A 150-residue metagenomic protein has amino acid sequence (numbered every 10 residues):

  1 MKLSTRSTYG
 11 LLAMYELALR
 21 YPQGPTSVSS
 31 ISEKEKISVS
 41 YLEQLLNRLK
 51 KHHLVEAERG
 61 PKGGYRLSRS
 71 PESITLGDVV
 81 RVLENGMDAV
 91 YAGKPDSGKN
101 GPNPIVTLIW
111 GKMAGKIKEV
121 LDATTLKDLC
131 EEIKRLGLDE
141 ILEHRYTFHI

Functional and structural regions predicted by a protein language model:
L3-T5, Y15-I37, R66: N-terminal helix-turn-helix DNA-binding core of bacterial DNA-binding proteins
S40: Key DNA-contact positions within bacterial/archaeal DNA-binding proteins
L45-K50: Basic amphipathic alpha-helical segments that dock to polyanions
K51-L54, V82: Residue cluster at the C-terminal edge of the helix-turn-helix DNA-binding motif
L54-K62, R66-L67: Beta-hairpin "wing" of winged helix-turn-helix
P71-P95, A114-G115: Conserved segment of winged-helix/HTH DNA-binding domains
S97-I150: C-terminal regulatory/oligomerization modules of transcriptional regulators
